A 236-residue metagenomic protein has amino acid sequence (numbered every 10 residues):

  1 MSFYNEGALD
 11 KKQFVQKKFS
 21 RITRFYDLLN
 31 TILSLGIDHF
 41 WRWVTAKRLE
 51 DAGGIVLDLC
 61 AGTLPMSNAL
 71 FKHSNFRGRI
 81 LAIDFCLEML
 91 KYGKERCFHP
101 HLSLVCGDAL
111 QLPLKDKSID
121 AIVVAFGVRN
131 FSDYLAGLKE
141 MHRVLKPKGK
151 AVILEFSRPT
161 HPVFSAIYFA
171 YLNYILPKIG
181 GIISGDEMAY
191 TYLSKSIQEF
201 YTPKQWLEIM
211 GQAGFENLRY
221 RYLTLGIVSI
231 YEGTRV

Functional and structural regions predicted by a protein language model:
F14, L154-I209, R219: C-terminal alpha-helical "lid/dimerization" subdomain adjacent to the S-adenosyl-L-methionine
L35-G53, A69: Conserved alpha-helix/loop element of class I SAM-dependent methyltransferases that forms part of the SAM/SAH-binding
A52, F76, L145-K150: Short glycine-dipeptide loop
I55-Q111: Class I SAM-dependent methyltransferase SAM/SAH-binding core
L110-A121: A short acidic, Gly/Pro-enriched loop at the edge of an enzyme's catalytic core that lines a small-molecule cofactor
A121-Y134: A short SAM/SAH-binding and catalytic strip from SAM-dependent methyltransferases
L135-P147: A short glycine-rich, Lys/Arg-flanked "PGG" loop and its adjoining helix->strand segment in the class I
G214-V236: Core SAM-dependent methyltransferase catalytic element
